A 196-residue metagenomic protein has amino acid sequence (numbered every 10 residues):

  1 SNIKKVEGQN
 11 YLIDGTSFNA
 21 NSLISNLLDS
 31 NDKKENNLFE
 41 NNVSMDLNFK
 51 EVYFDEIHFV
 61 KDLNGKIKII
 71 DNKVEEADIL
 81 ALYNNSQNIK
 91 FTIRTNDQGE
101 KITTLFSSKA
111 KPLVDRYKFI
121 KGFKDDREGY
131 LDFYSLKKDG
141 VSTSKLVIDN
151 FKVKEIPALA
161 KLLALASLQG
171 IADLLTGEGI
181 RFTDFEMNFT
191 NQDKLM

Functional and structural regions predicted by a protein language model:
S1-M196: Membrane-proximal interfacial segments on either side of biological membranes
